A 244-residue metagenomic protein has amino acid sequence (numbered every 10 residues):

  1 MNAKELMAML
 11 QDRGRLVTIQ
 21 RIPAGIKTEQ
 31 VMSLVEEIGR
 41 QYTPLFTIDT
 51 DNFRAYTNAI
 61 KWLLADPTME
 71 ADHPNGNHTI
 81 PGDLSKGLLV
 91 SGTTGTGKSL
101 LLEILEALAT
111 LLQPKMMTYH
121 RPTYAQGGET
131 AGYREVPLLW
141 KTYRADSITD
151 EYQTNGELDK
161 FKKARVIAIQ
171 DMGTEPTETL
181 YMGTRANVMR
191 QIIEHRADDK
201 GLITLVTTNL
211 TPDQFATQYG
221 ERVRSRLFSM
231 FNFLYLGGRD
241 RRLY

Functional and structural regions predicted by a protein language model:
M1-D83, L234, Y244: A short, basic N-terminal segment
G87: Walker A (P-loop) ATP-phosphate-binding motif of ABC ATPase nucleotide-binding domains
V90: Hydrophobic anchor at the beta1->P-loop junction of P-loop NTPases
G95-K98: Conserved glycine(s) of the Walker
L101, L105: Hydrophobic positions on the alpha1 helix immediately C-terminal to the Walker A/P-loop
A107-L138: Post-Walker A helix-loop "phosphate-sensing" segment adjacent to the P-loop in P-loop NTPases
G127-D198: Conserved nucleotide-sensing/catalytic segment adjacent to the nucleotide-binding pocket in NTP-handling enzymes
T174-Y244: Replace "adjacent to P-loop NTPase cores in ATP/GTP-dependent enzymes" with "adjacent to NTP-binding cores
